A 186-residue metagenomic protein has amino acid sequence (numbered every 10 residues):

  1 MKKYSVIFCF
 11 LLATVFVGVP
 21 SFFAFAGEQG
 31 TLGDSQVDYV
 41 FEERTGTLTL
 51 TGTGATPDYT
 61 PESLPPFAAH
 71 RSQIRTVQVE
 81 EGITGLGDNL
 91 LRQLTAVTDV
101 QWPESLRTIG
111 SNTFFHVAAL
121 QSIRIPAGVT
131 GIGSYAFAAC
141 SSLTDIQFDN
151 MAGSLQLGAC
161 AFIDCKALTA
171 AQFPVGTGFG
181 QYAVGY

Functional and structural regions predicted by a protein language model:
M1-F10: Bacterial N-terminal signal peptides that target proteins for export
C9-S21: Bacterial N-terminal signal peptides
F10-L11, Q121, G133-A136: N-terminal regions of proteins, emphasizing targeting and processing segments when present
F25-A96, T113-H116, Y135-A139: Surface-exposed repetitive/solenoidal architectures
T47-T53, R71-T84, T95-T108, A118-G131 (+2 more regions): Structural signature of tandem-repeat unit edges
G87-L90, G110-T113, G133-A136, G158-A161 (+1 more regions): Consensus positions within tandem repeat domains that build extended binding/scaffold surfaces
